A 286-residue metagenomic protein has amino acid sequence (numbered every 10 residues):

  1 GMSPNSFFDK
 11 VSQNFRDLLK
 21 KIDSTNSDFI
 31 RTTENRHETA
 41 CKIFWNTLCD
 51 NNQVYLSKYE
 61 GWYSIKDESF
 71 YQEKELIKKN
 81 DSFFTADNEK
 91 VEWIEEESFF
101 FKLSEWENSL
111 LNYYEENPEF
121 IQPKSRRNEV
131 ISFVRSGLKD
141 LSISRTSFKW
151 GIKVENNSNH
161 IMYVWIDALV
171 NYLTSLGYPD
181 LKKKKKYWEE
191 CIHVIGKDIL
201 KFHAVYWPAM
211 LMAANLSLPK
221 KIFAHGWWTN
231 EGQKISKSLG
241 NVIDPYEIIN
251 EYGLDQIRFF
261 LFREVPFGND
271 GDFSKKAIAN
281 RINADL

Functional and structural regions predicted by a protein language model:
G1-Y55: N-terminal Rossmann-like or analogous alpha/beta NTP/dinucleotide-binding catalytic cores that position adenine
M2-F7, L48-N51, K74-D81, G240-I243: Short, structured secondary-structure boundary patches
N5, Q13, S27, S82 (+2 more regions): Short non-domain terminal segments
N14-I22, Y63, D198-W207: Low-complexity, flexible helical/coil segments
D17-S24, N46-L56, E68-L76, E119 (+3 more regions): Alpha-helix capping at helix-to-loop junctions
L19-K20, D81-S82, L261: Short, flexible segments with low predicted structural confidence
R31, R36-A40, F44-T47, A86-L286: Structured secondary-structure scaffolds
N51-E107, L111: Cys/His-rich short segments
